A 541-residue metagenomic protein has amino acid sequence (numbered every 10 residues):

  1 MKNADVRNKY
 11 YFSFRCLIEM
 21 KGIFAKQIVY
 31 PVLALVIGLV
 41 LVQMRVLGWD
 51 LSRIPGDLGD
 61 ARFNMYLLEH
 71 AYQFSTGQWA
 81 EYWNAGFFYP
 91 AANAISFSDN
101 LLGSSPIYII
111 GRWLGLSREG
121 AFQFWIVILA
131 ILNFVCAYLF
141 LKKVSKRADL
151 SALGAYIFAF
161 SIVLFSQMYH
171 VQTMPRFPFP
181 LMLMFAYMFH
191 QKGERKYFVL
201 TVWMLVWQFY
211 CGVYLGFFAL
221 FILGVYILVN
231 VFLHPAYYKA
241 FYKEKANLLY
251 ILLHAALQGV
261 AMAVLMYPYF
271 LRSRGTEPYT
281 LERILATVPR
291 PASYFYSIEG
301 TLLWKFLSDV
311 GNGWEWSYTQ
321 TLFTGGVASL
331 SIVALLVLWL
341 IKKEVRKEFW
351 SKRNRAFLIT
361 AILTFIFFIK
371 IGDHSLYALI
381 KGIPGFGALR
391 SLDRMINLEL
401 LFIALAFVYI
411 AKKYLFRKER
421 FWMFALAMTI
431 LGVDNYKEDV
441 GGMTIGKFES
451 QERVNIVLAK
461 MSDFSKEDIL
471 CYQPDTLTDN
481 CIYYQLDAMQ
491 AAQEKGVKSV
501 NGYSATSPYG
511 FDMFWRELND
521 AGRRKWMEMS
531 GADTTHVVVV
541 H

Functional and structural regions predicted by a protein language model:
M1-L47, A246-L257, E344-L358: Start-transfer (signal-anchor) and selected internal transmembrane alpha helices of multi-pass inner/ER membrane
I23, A236-L252, V333-L376, R417-F421: Membrane-interface helix-loop-helix junctions at transmembrane boundaries of multi-pass membrane enzymes, predominantly
L35, W125-V144, D149-H234, H254-Q258 (+2 more regions): Membrane-embedded helix bundles of polyisoprenyl
I37-N133, S161-S166, H170-R176, V288 (+3 more regions): Membrane-interface coil-to-helix junctions
I54-D57, S166-T173, R290, D309-Q320 (+1 more regions): Membrane-helix boundary/interfacial segments in multi-pass membrane proteins
L58-F63, L67-F74, A261-W339: Periplasmic/ER-lumenal interhelical loops and adjacent helix-loop junctions in multi-pass membrane proteins
L252-G259, L405-K437: Signature aromatic-anchored transmembrane alpha helix within multi-pass, membrane-resident enzymes that catalyze glycan
G432-H541: Extracytoplasmic
